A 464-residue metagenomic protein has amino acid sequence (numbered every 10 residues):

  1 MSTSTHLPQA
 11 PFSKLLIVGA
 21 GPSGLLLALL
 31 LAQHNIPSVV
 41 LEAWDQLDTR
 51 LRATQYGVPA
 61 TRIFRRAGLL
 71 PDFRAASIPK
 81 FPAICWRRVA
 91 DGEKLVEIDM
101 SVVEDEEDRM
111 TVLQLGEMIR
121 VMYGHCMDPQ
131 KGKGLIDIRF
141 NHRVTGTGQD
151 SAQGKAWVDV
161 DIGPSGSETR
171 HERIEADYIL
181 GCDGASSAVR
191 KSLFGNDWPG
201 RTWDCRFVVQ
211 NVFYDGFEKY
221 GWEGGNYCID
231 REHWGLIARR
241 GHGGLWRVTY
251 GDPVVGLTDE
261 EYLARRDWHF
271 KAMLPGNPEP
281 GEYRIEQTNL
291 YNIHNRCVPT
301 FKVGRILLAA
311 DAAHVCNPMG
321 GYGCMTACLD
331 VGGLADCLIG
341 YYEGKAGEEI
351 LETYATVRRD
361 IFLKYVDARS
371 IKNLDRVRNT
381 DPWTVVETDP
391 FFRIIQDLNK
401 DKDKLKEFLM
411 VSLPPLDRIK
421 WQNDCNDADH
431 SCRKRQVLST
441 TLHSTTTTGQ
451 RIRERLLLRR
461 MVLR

Functional and structural regions predicted by a protein language model:
T3-F12, Q33, P299, D336-R464: C-terminal helical "tail/cap" subdomain of flavin- and related membrane-associated enzymes
F12-K14, N141: Phosphate-coordination loops involved in phosphoryl transfer and adenosine-cofactor binding
A20-L29, Q33-P37, L41, F64 (+3 more regions): Conserved mid-domain beta->alpha element of the FAD-binding
P37, L70, D137: Residue-level detector of anion-binding/catalytic polar loops
W44: Residues in the short beta-alpha loop(s) of Rossmann-like NAD(P)-binding domains
R50-D128, G148-D150, A238-R239, V366-D367: Active-site-adjacent segment of FAD-dependent monooxygenases/related oxidoreductases
A75, G124, D128, I136 (+3 more regions): Conserved FAD-binding catalytic core of PHBH/FMO-like flavoproteins
I136-D137, I306: Short, conserved active-site loop motifs that form the nucleotide-linked donor/cofactor pocket
